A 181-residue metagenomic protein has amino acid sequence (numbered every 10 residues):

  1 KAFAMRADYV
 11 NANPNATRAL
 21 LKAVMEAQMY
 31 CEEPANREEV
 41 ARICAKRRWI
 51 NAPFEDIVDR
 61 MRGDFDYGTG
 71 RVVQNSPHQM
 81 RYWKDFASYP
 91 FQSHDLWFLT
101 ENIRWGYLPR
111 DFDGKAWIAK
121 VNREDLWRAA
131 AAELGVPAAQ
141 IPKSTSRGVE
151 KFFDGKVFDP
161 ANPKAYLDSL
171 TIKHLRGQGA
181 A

Functional and structural regions predicted by a protein language model:
K1-N13, L21: Periplasmic-binding protein-like
N13-V121: Secondary-structure end/capping motifs
L96-A181: Conserved C-terminal helix/tail region of periplasmic/extracytoplasmic solute-binding proteins
